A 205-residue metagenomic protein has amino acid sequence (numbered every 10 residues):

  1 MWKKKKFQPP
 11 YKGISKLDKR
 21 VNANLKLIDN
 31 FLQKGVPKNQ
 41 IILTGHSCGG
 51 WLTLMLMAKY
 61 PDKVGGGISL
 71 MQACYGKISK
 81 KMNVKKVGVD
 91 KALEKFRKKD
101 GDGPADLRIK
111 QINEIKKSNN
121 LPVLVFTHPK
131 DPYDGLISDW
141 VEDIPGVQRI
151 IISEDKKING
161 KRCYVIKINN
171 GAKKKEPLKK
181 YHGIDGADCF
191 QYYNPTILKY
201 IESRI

Functional and structural regions predicted by a protein language model:
M1, T44-S47, L70-A73, F126-K130 (+1 more regions): Active-site-proximal beta-strand/loop segments in catalytic clefts of secreted hydrolases
M1-Y11, C163-N169: Active-site machinery of serine-nucleophile hydrolases
P10-G35: Alpha/beta-hydrolase active-site loop
N30, N39-V87: Primarily recognizes the serine-hydrolase "nucleophile elbow" in alpha/beta-hydrolase and SGNH/GDSL folds
K38-N39, N120: Active-site acidic short loop of glycosyltransferases
I42, G66-I68, L124-F126, I150 (+1 more regions): Hydrophobic/aromatic beta-strand patches that form the interior of the parallel beta-sheet core in alpha/beta enzyme
C74-K156: The feature captures the conserved acid-bearing segment of alpha/beta-hydrolase catalytic domains
R149-I205: C-terminal catalytic histidine-bearing segment of alpha/beta-hydrolase fold enzymes
